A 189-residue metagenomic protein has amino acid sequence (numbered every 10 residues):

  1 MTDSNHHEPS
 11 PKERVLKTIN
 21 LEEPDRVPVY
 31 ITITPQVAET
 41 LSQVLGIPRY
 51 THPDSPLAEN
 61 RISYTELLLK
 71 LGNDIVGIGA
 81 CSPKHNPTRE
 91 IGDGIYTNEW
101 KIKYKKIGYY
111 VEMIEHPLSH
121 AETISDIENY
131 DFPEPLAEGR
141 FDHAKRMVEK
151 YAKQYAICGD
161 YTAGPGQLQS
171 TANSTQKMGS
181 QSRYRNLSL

Functional and structural regions predicted by a protein language model:
T2-L189: Catalytic cores of TIM-barrel enzymes
